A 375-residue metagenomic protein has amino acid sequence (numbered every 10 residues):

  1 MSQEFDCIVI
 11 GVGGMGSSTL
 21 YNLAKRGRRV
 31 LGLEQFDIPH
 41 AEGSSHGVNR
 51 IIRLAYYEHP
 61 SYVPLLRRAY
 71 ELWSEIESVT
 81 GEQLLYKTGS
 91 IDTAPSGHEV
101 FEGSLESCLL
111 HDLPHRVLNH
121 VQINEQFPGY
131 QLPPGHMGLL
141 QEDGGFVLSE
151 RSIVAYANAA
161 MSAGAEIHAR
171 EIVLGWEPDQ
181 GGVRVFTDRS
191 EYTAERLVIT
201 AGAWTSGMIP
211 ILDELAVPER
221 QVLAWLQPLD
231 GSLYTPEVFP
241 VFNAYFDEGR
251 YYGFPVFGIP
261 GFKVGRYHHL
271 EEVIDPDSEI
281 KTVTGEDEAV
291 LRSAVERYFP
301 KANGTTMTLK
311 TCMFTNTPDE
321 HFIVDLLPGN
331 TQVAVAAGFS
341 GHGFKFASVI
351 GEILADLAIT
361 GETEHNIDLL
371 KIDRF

Functional and structural regions predicted by a protein language model:
S2-G13: Beta1/beta-strand and adjacent pyrophosphate-binding region of the FAD-binding site in flavoprotein oxidoreductases
Q3-F5, R26, P328-F375: C-terminal lid/capping helical subdomain adjacent to the catalytic/cofactor pocket in oxidative enzymes
G16-S17: N-terminal Rossmann-fold NAD(P) dinucleotide-binding loop
L20-K25, E82-K87, E191-Y192, R196 (+1 more regions): Active-site substrate-recognition segment that forms the wall of the catalytic cavity or substrate channel
A24-S45: Glycine-rich FAD pyrophosphate-binding loop
N49-Q126, R250-Y251: Dinucleotide-binding Rossmann-like beta1-alpha1 core, especially the glycine-rich loop that anchors the ADP
E75, P95-A169, G175-G181: Flavin (FAD/FMN) cofactor-binding and adjacent substrate-gating region of FAD-dependent oxidoreductase domains
L174-Y192, L197: Conserved beta-strand-loop-beta-strand element in the redox core of flavoprotein oxidoreductases
